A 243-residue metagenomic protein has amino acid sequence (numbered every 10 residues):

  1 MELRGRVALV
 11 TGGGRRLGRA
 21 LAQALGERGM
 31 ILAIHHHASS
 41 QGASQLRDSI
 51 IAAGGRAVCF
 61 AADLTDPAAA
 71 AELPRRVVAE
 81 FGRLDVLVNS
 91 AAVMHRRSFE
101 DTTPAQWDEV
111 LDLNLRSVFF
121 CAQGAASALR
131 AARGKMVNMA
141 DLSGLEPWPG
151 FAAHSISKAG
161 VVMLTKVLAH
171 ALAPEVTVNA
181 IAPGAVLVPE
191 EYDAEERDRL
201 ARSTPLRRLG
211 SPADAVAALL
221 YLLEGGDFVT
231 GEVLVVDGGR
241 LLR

Functional and structural regions predicted by a protein language model:
V7, G14-R15: Conserved glycine-rich cofactor-binding loop
M30-Q45: Conserved glycine-rich Rossmann-like NAD(P)H-binding loop of the short-chain dehydrogenase/reductase
S98-F99, Q106-L111, L200: Substrate-binding pocket helix/loop in short-chain dehydrogenase/reductase
A122, S157, T165: Active-site helix of classical SDR
S127, A169-P174: Alpha-helical segment proximal to the catalytic Tyr-Lys
A128, P212-V236, L241: C-terminal substrate-recognition "lid" of short-chain dehydrogenase/reductases
A173-T177, V229-G231: Short, small/polar-rich loop/turn modules that mediate ligand/substrate recognition or access, typified
